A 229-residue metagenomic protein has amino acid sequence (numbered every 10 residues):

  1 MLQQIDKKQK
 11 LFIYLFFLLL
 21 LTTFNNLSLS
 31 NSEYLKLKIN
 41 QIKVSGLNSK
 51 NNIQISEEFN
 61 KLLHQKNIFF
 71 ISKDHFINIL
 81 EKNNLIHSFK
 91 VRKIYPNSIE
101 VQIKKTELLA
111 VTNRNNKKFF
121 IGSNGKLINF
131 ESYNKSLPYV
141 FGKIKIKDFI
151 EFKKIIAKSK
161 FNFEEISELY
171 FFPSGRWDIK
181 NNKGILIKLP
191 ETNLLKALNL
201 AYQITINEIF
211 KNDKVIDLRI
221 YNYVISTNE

Functional and structural regions predicted by a protein language model:
M1-E229: Charged, solvent-exposed interaction patches on well-folded alpha/beta domains that mediate macromolecular contacts
